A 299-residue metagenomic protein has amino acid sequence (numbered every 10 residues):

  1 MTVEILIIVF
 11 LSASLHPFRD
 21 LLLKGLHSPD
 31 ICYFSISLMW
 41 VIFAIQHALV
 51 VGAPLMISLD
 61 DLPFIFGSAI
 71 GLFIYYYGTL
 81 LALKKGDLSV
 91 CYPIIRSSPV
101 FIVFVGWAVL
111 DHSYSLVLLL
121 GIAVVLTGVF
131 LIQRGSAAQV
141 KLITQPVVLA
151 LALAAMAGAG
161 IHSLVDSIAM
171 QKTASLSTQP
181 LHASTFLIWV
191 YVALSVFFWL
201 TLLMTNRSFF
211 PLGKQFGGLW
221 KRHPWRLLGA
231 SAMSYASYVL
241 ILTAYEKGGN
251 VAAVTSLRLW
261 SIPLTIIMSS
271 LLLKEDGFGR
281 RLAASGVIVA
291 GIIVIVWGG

Functional and structural regions predicted by a protein language model:
M1-G67, Y76-G86, R134-L153, A157 (+5 more regions): Membrane-interface interhelical linkers
I7, M39-F43, I94-A108, A123 (+5 more regions): Alpha-helical transmembrane segments of compact multi-pass small-molecule transporters, enriched in specific families
V9, Y33-F34, I65, Y92-I95 (+5 more regions): Hydrophobic/aromatic positions within or immediately flanking transmembrane alpha-helices of multi-pass small-molecule
A13-P17, I45, A69-I74, P99-F104 (+8 more regions): Hydrophobic/small/kink-forming positions within alpha-helical transmembrane segments of polytopic membrane proteins
S14, I70-Y75, A123-G135, L194-F197 (+1 more regions): Alpha-helical transmembrane segments and their membrane-interface exit regions
D30, S89, S115, L181-S184 (+1 more regions): Residues that define the loop-to-transmembrane-helix transition and helix capping in multi-pass membrane transporters
V41-A44, F104-W107, L116-S136, R280-G299: Hydrophobic transmembrane alpha-helices of multi-pass small-molecule transport proteins
T79-L120, A138: Membrane-interface helix-loop-helix junctions at boundaries between adjacent transmembrane segments
